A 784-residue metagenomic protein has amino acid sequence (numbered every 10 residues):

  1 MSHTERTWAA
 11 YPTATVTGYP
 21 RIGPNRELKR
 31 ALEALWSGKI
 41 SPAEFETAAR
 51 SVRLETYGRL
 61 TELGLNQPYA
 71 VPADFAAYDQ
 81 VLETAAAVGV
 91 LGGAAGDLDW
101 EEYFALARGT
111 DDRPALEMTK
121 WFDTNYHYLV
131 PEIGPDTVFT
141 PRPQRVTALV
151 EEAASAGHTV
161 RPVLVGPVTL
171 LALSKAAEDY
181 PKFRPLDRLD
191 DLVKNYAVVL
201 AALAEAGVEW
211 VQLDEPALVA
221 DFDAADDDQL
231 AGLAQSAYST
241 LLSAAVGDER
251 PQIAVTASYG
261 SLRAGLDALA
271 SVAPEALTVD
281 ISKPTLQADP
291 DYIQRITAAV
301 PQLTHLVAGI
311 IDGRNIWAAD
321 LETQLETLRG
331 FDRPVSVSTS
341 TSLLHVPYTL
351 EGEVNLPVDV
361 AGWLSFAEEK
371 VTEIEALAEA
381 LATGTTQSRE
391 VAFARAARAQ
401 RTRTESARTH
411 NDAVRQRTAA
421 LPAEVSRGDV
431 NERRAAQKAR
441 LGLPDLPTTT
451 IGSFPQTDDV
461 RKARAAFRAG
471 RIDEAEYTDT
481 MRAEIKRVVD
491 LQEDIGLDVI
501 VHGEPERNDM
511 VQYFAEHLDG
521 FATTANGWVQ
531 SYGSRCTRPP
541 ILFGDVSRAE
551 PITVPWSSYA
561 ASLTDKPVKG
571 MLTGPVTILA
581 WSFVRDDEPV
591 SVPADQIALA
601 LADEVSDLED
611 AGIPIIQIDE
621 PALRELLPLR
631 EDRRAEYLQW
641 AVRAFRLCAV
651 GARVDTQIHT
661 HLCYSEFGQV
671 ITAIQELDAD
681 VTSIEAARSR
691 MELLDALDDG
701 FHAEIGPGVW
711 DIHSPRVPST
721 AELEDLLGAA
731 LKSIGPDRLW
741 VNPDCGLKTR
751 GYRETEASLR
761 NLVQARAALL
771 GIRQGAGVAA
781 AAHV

Functional and structural regions predicted by a protein language model:
M1-V784: Domain-level signal for soluble alpha/beta catalytic cores
